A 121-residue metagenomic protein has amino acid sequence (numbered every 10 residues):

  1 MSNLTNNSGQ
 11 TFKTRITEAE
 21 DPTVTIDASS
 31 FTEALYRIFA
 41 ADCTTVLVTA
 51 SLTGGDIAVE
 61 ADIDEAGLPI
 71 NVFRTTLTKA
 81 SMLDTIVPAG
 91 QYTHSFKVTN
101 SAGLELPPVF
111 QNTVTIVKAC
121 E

Functional and structural regions predicted by a protein language model:
M1-E121: Contiguous segments within soluble domain cores/interaction surfaces
